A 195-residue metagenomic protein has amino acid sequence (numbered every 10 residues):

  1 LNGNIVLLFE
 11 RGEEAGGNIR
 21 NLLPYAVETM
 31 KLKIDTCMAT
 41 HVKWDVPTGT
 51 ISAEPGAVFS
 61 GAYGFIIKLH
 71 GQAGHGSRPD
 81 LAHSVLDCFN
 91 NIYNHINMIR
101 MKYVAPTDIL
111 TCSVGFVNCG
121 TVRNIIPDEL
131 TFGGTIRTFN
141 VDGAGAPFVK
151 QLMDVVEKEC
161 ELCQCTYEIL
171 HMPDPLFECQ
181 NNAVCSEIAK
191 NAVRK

Functional and structural regions predicted by a protein language model:
L1-F116, G120-P127: Histidine/acidic-residue-rich, glycine-tolerant segments that coordinate divalent metal ions
D87-K195: Metal-dependent amide/peptide-bond hydrolase catalytic core, centered on the "pita-bread" metallohydrolase fold
